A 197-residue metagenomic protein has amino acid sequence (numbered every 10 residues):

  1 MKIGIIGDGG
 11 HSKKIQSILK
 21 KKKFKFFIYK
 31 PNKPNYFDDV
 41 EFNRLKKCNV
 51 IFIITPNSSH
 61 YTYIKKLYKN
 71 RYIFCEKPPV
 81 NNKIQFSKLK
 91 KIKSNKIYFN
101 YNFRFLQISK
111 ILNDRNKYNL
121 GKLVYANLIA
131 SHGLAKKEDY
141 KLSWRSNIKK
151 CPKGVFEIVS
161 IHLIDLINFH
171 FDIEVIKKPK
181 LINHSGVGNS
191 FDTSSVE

Functional and structural regions predicted by a protein language model:
M1-F37: N-terminal Rossmann-like dinucleotide-binding module
I3, K25-F26, I73, I97 (+1 more regions): Hydrophobic anchor at the start of a short beta-strand that flanks the dinucleotide cofactor-binding loop
K13, Y61, I161: Residues forming the Rossmann-fold NAD(P)(H) cofactor-binding site
N35-C48: Short acidic low-complexity segments
C48-I51, L123: Local beta-strand N-terminus motif with an aromatic residue
V50-N57, Y61-R104: Beta-strand-loop-alpha-helix segment that lines the small-molecule cofactor/substrate pocket of alpha/beta enzymes
L106-K177, V187: Predominantly a Rossmann-like dinucleotide-binding segment in NAD(P)-dependent oxidoreductases
